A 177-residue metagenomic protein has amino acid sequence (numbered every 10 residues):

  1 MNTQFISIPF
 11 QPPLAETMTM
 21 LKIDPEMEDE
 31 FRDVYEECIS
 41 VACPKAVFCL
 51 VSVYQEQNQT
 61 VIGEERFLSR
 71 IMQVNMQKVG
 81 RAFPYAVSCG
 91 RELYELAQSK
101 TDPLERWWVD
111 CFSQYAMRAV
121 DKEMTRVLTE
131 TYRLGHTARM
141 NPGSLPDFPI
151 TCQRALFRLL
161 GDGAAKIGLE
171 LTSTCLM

Functional and structural regions predicted by a protein language model:
M1-T101, E105: Active-site helix-to-loop segments that bind/position phosphate- or nucleotide-bearing substrates and donors across
T3, T17-T19, T60, T101 (+5 more regions): Residue-identity detector for threonine
I39-C43, T129, R133, G161: Generic secondary-structure signature for well-ordered alpha-helical cores
M72-N141, L145: Conserved mixed alpha/beta catalytic, RNA-binding, or beta-rich assembly cores of soluble enzyme, regulatory
G135-M177: Short terminal or interdomain "cap/linker" segment that borders an active site or interface and mediates
